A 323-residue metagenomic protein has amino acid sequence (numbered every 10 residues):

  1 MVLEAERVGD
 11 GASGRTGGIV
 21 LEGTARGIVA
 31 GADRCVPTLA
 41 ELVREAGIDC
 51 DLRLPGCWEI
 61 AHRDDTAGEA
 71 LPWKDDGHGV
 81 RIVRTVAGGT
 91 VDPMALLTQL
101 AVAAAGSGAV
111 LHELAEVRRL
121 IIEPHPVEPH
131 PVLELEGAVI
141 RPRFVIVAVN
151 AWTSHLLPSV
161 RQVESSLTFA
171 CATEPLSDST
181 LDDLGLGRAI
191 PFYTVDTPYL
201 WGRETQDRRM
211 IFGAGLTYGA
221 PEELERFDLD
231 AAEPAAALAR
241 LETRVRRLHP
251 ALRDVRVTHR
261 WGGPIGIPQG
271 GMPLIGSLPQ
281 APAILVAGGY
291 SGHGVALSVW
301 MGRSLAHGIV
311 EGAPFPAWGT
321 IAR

Functional and structural regions predicted by a protein language model:
M1-R15: Glycine-rich FAD pyrophosphate-binding loop
G11-G31: Glycine-rich active-site loop/strand segments that organize a redox cofactor
G14, G88, H155, Y193-T197 (+2 more regions): Glycine-rich phosphate/pyrophosphate-binding beta-alpha loops
P37-V102, G106-S107, E113: Flavin (FAD/FMN) cofactor-binding and adjacent substrate-gating region of FAD-dependent oxidoreductase domains
L114-R118: Conserved SAM/SAH-binding loop
R119-T205: Flavin-dependent oxidoreductases
E123, G271-L274, L278-R323: C-terminal lid/capping helical subdomain adjacent to the catalytic/cofactor pocket in oxidative enzymes
S179-M272, G276-L278: Active-site lid/adjacent beta-loop-alpha segment flanking the redox-cofactor pocket in flavoenzymes
